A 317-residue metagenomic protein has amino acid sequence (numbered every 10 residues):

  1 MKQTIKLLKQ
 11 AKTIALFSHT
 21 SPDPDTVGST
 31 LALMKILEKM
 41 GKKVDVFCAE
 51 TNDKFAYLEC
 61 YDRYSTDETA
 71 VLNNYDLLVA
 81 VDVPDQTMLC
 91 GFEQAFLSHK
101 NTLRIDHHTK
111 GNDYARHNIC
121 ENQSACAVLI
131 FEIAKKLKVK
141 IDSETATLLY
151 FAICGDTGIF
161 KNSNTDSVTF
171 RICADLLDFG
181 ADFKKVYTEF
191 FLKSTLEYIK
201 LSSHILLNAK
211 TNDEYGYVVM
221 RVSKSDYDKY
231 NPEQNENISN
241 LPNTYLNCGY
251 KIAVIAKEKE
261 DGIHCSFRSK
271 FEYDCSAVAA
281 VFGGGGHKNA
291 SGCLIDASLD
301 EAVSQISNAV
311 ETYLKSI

Functional and structural regions predicted by a protein language model:
K2-T20, T26-A56, R63, V71-Y75 (+2 more regions): Hydrophobic helix-and-loop "lid/oligomerization" segment in the mid-to-C-terminal part of catalytic domains
L16, V46-C48, R104-I105, I141-S143: General beta-strand structural signal in soluble alpha/beta enzymes
F17, S21, A80, R104-I105 (+1 more regions): Generic enzyme active-site microenvironment
L33-M34, A95-S98, C120, R171: Glycine-rich, phosphate-binding/catalytic loops in enzymes
Y61-R116: Active-site cofactor/cluster-binding pocket
A70-L72, Q94-L97, G111, I141-S143 (+3 more regions): Solvent-exposed alpha-helices and their adjacent loops that cap or buttress functional pockets in soluble metabolic
T102-R104, H117-I119, Y217-V219, I255: Conserved beta-strand scaffold positions in the cores of enzyme catalytic domains, especially in NTP/NDP-utilizing
I105-I172: Short alpha-helices
